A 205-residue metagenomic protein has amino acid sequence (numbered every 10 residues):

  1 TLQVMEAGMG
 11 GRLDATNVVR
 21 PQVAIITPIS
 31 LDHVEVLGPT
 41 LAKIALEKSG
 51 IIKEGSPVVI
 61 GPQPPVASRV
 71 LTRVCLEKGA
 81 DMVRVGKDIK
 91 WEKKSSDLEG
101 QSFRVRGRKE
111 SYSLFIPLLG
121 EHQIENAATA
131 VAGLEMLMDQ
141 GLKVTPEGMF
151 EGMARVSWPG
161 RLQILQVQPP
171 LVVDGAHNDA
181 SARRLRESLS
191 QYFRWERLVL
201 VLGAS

Functional and structural regions predicted by a protein language model:
L2-A7, D14-I25, I29-S30, T40-K43 (+1 more regions): Nucleotide phosphate-binding/pyrophosphate-handling subdomain across enzymes that bind or process nucleotide phosphates
Q3-E6, I26-S113, A127, V131-F150: Acidic, Mg2+-coordinating active-site environments of NTP-dependent enzymes
